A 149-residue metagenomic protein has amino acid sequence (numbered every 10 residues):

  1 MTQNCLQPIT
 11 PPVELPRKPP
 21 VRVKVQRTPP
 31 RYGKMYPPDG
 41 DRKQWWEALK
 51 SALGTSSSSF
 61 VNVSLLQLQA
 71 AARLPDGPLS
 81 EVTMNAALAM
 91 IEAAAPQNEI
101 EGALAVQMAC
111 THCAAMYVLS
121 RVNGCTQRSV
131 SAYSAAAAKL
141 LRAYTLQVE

Functional and structural regions predicted by a protein language model:
Q3-G124: Extended, surface-exposed interaction regions
G77, V148-E149: Intrinsically disordered, low-complexity boundary segments flanking structured domains
A115-Y144, V148: Short secondary-structure subsegments characteristic of cysteine-rich extracellular domains
